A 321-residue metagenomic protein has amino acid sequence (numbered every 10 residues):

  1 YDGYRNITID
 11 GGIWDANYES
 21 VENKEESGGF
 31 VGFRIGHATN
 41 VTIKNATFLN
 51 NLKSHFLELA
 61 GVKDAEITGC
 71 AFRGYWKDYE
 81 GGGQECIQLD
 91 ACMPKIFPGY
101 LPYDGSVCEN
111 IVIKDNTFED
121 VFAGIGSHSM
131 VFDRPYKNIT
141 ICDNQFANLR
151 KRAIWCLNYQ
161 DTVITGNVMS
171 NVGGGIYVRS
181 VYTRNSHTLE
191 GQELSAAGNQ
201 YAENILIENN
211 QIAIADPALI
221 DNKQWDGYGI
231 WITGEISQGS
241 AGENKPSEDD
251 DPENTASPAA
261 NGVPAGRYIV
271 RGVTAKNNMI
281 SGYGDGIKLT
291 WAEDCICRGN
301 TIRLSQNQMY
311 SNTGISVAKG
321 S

Functional and structural regions predicted by a protein language model:
Y1-T8, E19-N40, H55-V62, S237: Extracellular beta-strand-rich solenoid/capping regions of secreted or surface-exposed proteins that bind or remodel
Y4, A38, V62, C92 (+6 more regions): Small-residue (G/S/T/A) turn/hinge positions that recur once per unit in extracellular repeat modules
T8-D10, D15, R34, T42 (+15 more regions): Extracellular beta-strand solenoid repeats
Y18-K24, F30-V31, L52-L59, W76-C86 (+8 more regions): Short glycine/acidic-rich loop motifs that flank beta-strands on beta-rich extracellular proteins
V41, L49-I141: Solenoidal tandem-repeat scaffolds enriched in leucines and small polar residues
Y79-G82, C92-S106, M130-D133, Y182-Y201 (+2 more regions): Intrinsically disordered, low-complexity Ser/Thr- and acidic-rich flexible linkers and loops, especially at boundaries
D161, V168-G242, K276, D294 (+1 more regions): Core solenoid repeat modules with strong leucine/isoleucine-rich periodicity, prominently canonical LRR arrays but also
